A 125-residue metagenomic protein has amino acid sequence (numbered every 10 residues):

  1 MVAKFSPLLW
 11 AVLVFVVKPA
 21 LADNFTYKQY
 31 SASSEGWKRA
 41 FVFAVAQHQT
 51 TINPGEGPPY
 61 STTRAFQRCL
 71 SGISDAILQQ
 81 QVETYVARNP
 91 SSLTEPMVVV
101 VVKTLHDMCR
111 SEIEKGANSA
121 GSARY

Functional and structural regions predicted by a protein language model:
M1-L9: Bacterial N-terminal signal peptides that target proteins for export
V17-P19: N-terminal signal peptide c-region/cleavage motif recognized by signal peptidases
A22-R39: Short N-terminal segments immediately surrounding and downstream of signal-peptide cleavage
N24-K28, I52-Y125: Compact alpha-helical subdomains of small soluble proteins
V42: Secreted/periplasmic proteins that engage bacterial cell-wall peptidoglycan
V45: Globin-like tetrapyrrole-binding proteins
